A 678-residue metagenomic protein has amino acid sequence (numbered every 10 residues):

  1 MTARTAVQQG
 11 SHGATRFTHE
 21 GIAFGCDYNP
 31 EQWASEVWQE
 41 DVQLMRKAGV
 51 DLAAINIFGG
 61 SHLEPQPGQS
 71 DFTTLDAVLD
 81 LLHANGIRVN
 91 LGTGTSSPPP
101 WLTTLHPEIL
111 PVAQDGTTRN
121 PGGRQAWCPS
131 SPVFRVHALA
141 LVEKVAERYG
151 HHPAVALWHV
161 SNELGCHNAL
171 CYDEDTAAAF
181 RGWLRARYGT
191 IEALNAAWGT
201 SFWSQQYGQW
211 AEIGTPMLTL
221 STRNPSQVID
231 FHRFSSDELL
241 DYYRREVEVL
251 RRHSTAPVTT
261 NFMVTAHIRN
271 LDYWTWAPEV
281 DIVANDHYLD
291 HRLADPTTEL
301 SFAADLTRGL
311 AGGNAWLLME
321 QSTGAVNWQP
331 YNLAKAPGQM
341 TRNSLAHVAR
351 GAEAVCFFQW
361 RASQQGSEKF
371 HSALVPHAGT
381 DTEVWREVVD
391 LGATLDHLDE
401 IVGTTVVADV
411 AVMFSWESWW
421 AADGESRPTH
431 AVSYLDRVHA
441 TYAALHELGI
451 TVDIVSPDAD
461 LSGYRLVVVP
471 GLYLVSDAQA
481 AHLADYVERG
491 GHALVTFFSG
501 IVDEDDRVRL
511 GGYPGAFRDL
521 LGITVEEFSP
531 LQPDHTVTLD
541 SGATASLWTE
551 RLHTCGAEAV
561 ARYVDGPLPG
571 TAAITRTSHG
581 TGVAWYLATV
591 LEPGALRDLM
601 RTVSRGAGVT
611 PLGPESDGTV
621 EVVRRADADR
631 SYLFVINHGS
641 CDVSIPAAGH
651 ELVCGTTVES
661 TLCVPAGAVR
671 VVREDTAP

Functional and structural regions predicted by a protein language model:
M1-A54, P65, D80-A84, R88 (+1 more regions): N-terminal carbohydrate-binding accessory modules
E20-I22, G49-D51, H83-V89, H151-A156 (+7 more regions): Short, well-ordered coil/turn segments that N-cap beta-strands
A23-S35, N56-T73, N120-L139, L164-A169 (+6 more regions): The substrate-binding groove and active-site-proximal loops of carbohydrate-active enzymes, especially glycoside
C26, M45, A53, L82 (+11 more regions): Conserved, mostly hydrophobic/aromatic
Q32-K47, A138-K144, T265-W276, A336-S344: Short, acidic/polar
E40-K47, D51-R119, A146, R245-H253 (+1 more regions): Aromatic-lined substrate-binding rim segments of carbohydrate-active enzymes
D115-I282, D286-L300: Polysaccharide-binding and catalytic clefts of secreted carbohydrate-active enzymes
W210-I213, R244, R252, N285-P678: Carbohydrate-binding surfaces of carbohydrate-active enzymes
